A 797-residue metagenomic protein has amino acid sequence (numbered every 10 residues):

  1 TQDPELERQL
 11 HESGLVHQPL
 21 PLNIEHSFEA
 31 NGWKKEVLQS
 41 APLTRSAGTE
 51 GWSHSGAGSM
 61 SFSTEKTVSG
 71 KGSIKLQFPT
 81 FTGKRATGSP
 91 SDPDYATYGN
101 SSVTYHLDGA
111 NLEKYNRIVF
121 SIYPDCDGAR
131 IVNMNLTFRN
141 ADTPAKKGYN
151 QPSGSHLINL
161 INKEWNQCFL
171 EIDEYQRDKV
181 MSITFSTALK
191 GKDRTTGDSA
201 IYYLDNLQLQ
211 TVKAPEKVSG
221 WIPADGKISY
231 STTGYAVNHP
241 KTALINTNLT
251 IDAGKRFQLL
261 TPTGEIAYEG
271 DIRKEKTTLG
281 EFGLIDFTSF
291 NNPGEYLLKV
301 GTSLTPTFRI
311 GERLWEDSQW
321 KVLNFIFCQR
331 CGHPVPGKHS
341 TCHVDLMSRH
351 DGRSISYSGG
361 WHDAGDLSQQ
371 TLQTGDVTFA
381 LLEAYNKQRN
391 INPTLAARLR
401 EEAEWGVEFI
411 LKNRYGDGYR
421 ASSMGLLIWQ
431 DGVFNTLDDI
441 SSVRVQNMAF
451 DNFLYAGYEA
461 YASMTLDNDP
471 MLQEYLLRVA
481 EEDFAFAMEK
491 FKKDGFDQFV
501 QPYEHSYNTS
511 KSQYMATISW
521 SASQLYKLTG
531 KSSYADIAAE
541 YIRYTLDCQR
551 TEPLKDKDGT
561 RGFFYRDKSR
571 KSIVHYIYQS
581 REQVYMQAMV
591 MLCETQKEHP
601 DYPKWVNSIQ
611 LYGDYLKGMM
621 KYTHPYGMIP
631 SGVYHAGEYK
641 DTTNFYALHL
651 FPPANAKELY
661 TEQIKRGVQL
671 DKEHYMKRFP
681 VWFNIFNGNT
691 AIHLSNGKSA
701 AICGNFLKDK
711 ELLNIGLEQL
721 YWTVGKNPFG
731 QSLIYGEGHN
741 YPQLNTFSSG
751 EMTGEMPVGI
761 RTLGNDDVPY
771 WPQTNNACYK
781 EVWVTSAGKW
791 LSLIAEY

Functional and structural regions predicted by a protein language model:
T1-I222: Beta-rich carbohydrate-recognition modules and glycan-binding surfaces
L6-R8, G14, S91, A214-E216 (+5 more regions): Glycan-recognition and catalytic cores of secretory/periplasmic carbohydrate-active enzymes
L112-V119, P223-T250: Contiguous beta-strand segments within globular domains
R117, A129-N135, K227, P240 (+1 more regions): Exposed beta-strand and adjacent loop surfaces of beta-rich binding modules that mediate intermolecular recognition
T143-S155, D252, L260-D271: Surface-exposed loop/edge segments in extracytoplasmic proteins
N162-F169, E275-S289: Aromatic sugar-binding surface patches on proteins that engage polysaccharides or sugar-phosphate polymers
K190-D193, T302-F308: Short acidic/polar inter-strand loop motif in beta-rich domains
L209, R309-W315: Short beta-strand edge segments in extracellular beta-sheet folds
